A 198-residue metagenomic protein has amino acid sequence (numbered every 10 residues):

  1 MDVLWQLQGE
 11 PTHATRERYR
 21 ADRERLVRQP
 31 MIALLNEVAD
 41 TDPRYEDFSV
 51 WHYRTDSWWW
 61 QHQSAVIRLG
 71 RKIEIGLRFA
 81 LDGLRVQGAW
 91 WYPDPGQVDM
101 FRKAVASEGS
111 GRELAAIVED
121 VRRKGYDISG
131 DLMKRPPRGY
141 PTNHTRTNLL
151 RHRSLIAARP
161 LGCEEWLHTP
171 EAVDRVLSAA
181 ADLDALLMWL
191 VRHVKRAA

Functional and structural regions predicted by a protein language model:
M1-Q6, R28-L35, I128-A198: Long, solvent-exposed, polar/charged low-complexity segments
V3-L34, D42-D47: Active-site acidic/histidine clusters and adjacent loop/turn architecture that either coordinate catalytic ions
P11-T12, G83, Y92-P95, L161-L167 (+1 more regions): A generic structural motif
A14, L81-V86, R153-G162: Glycine-rich, often proline-containing surface loops adjacent to acidic residues and nearby aromatics that form
V38: Glycine-rich loop at the start of a catalytic domain that most often binds anionic cofactors/ligands
T41-Q63, G125-R138: A short, surface-exposed loop/turn module that caps and links secondary-structure elements
Y53-S110: Aromatic- and glycine-enriched beta-alpha-beta binding-site module
A89-R138: A contiguous pocket-lining binding segment that forms or flanks enzyme active sites
